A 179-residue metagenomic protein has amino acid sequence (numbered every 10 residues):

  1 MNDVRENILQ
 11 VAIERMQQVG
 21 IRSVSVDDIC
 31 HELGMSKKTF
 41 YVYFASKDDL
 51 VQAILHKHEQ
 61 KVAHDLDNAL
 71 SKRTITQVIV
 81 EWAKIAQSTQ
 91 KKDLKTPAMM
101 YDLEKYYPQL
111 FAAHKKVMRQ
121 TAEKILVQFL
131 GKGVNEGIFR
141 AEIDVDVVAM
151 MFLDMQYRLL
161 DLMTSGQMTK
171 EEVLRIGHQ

Functional and structural regions predicted by a protein language model:
V4-A12, I29, I54-H58, V62 (+1 more regions): Generic hydrophobic, amphipathic alpha-helix propensity
N7, R15-D49, A53: Helix-turn-helix
V11-Q18, K61, D65-A69, M151 (+1 more regions): Solvent-exposed, amphipathic alpha-helical segments
A53, H64-K95, A149-F152: Hydrophobic alpha-helical connector segments
T89-A113, V127-Q128, D161-L162: Amphipathic alpha-helical segments used for helix-helix packing
Q109-I138, D146-D161: Amphipathic alpha-helical packing segments from all-alpha helical-bundle domains
T164-Q179: A contiguous, mid-protein "functional segment" used to position or interact with cofactors/ions or partner subunits
